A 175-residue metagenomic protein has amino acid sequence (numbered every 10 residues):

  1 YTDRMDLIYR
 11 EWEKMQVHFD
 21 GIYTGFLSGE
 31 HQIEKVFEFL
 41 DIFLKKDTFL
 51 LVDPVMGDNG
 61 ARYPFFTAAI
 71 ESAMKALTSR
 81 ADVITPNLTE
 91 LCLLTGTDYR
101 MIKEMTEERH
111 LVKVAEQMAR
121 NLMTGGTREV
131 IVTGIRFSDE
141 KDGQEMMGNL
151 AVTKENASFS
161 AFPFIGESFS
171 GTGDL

Functional and structural regions predicted by a protein language model:
Y1-P64: Conserved N-terminal subdomain of the carbohydrate kinase-like
R4, I8, G29-V36, A69-M74 (+2 more regions): General structural feature for long, well-ordered alpha-helical segments within catalytic domains of soluble enzymes
G21, V130, E167-F169: Short glycine- and Lys/Arg-enriched binding-loop motifs that mark or flank ligand-binding interfaces
S28, M56-D58, E90, G134-S138 (+1 more regions): Glycine-rich beta-alpha junction loops
F65-A157: Conserved phosphate/ATP/ADP-binding segment of small-molecule kinases
P163-L175: Short glycine/threonine-rich catalytic loop with a Thr-x-Gly-x-Asp
